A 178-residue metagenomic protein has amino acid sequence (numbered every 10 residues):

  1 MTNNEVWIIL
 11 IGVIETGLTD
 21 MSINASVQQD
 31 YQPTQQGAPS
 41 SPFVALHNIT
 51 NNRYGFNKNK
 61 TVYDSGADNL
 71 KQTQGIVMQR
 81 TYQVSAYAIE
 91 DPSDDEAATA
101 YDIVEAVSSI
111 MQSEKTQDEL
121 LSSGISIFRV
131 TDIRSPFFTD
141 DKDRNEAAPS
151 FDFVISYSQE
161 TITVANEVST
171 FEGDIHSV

Functional and structural regions predicted by a protein language model:
M1-N69, S177: Small/polar-rich, solvent-exposed N-terminal microdomains that initiate assembly or binding
W7-I11, P33, S41, N51 (+6 more regions): Intrinsically disordered, low-complexity, charge-dense segments enriched in Lys/Arg and Glu/Asp interspersed
I9-V13, D102, A106, I110: Long, highly charged amphipathic alpha-helices
Q35-G37, K71-I76, D143: Short, conserved, surface-exposed binding loops centered on an aromatic residue
A67-Q72, E167-V178: Short, cationic low-complexity segments
Q74-P92, V107, E146-Y157: Oligomerization/assembly interface segments of phage tail-like spikes and tubes
P92-I103: Short, conserved charged micro-motifs
D102, I110-E160: Acidic-leaning, charged glycine-interspersed low-complexity segments
